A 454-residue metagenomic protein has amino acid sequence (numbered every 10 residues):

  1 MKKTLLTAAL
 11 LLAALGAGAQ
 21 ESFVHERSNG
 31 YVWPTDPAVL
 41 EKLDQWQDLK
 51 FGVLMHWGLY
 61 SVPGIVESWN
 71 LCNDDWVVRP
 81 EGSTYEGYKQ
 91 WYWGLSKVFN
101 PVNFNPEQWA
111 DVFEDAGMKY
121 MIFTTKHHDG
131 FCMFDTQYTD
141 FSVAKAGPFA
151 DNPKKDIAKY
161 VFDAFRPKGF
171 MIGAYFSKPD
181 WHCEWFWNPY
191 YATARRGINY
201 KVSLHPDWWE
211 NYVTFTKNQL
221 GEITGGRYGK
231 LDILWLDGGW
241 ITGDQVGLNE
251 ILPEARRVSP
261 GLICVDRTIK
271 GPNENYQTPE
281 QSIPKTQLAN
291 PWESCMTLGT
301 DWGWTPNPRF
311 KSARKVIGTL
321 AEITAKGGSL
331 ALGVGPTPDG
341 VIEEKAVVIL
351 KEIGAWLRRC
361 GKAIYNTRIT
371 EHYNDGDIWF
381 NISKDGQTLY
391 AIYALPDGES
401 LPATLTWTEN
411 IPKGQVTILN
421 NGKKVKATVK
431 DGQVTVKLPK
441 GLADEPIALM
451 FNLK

Functional and structural regions predicted by a protein language model:
M1-T4, F113: Positively charged n-region of N-terminal signal peptides that target proteins for export
T7: Short, surface-exposed linear motifs at loops/turns and structural transition points
L10-G18: Hydrophobic h-region of N-terminal signal peptides that target proteins for export in Gram-negative bacteria
Q20-K454: Mature catalytic domains of secreted/periplasmic carbohydrate-active enzymes
